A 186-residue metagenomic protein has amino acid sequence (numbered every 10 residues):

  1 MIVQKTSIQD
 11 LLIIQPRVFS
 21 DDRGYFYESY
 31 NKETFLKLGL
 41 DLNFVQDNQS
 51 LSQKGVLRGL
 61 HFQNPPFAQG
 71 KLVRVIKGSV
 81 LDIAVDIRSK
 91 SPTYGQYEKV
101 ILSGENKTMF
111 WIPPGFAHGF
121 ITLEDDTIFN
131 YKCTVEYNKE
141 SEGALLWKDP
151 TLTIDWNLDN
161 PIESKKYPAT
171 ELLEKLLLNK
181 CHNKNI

Functional and structural regions predicted by a protein language model:
M1-E105, E124-D126, C133-I186: Non-catalytic, conserved peripheral segments adjacent to functional cores
L102-E124: Conserved metal-binding segment of the jelly-roll/cupin
